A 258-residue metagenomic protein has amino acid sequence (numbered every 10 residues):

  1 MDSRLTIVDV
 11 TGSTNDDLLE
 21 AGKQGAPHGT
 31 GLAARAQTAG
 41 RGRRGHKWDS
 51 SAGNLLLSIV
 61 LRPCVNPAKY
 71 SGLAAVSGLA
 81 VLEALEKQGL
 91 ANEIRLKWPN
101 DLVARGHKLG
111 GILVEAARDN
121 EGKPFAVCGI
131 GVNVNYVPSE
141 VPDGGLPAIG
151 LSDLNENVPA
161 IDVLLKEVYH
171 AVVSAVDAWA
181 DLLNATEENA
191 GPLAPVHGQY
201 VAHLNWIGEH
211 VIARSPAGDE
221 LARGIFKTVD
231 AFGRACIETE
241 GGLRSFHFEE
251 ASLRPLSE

Functional and structural regions predicted by a protein language model:
M1-A91, K108-G110, E115-R118, L256-S257: N-terminal lobe of the biotin/lipoate ligase/transferase fold
S71-E93, A104-E258: Long, positively charged amphipathic alpha-helical accessory segments at protein N-termini or as interdomain linkers
